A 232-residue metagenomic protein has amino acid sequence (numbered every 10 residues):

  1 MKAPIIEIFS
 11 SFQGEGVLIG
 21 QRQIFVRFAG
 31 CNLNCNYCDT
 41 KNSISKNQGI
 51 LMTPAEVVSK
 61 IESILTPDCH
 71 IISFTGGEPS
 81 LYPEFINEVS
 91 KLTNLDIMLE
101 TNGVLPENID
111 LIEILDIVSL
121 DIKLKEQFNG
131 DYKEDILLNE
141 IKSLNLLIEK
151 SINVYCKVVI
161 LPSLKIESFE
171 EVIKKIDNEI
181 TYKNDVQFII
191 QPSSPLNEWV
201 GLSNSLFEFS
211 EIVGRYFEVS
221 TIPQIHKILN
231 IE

Functional and structural regions predicted by a protein language model:
M1-F25, A29, L33-Y37, K41-N42 (+2 more regions): Flexible, acidic/Gly-rich N-terminal and inter-domain linker regions that tether and position cofactor-handling modules
A3, E7, R22, N34-I114: Conserved Radical SAM active-site core
Q13, V58-E62, D177: Generic structural signal for well-ordered alpha-helical scaffold segments
R27, T75, I189: Conserved Rossmann-like nucleotide-binding pocket used by diverse enzymes that bind dinucleotide cofactors
A29, G76, I160: Conserved residues at beta->alpha junctions
L81-F217, Q224-H226, N230-E232: Conserved AdoMet/S-adenosylmethionine-binding subsite of the radical SAM
